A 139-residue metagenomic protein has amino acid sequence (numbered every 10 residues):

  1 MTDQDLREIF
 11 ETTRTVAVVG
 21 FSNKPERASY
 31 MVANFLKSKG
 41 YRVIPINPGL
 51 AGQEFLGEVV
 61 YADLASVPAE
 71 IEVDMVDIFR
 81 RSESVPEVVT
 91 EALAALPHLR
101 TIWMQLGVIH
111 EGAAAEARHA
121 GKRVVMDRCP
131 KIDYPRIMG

Functional and structural regions predicted by a protein language model:
M1-T2, Q53-I71, D77-V89: Glycine-rich, highly charged phosphate/nucleotide-binding loops
V16-A17: Conserved beta-strand elements of the Class I
K24-R27, N34-E54: NAD(P)-binding Rossmann-fold cofactor-contacting core
K39-Y41, L96-R100, A120-K122: A short helix->loop->beta-strand "cap" motif at the edges of active sites that frequently abuts
I44-N47, I102-L106: Short internal beta-strands
S84-I102: Rossmann-fold NAD(P) dinucleotide-binding segment
L106-M138: Rossmann-fold NAD(P)-binding glycine/threonine-rich loop
